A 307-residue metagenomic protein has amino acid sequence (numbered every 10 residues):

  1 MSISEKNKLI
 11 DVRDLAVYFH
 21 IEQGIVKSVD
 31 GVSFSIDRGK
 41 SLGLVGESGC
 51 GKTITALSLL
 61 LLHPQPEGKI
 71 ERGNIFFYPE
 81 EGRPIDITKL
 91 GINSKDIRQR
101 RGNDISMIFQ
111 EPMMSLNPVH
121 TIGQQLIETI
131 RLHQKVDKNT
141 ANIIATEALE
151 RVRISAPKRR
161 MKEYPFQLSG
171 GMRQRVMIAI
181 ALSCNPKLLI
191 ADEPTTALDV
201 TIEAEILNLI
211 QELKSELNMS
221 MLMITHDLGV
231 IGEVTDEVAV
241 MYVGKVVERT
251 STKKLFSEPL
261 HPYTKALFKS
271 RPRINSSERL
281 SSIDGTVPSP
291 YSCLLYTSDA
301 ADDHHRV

Functional and structural regions predicted by a protein language model:
I3-K8, P84-I87, S155-K158, S251-S298: Short catalytic/signature loops enriched in Gly
L44-E47, I190-P194, L198-R279: P-loop NTP-binding/switch modules centered on Walker-like glycine-rich loops
F76-Y78, N139-R159, F268: Conserved ABC ATPase "signature" region
E81-S106, L132, K254-P259, P290-S292: ABC ATPase NBD coupling module
S183-K187: A short, proline-enriched helix->beta-strand linker immediately N-terminal to the Walker B motif in ABC-type P-loop
Y296-V307: Single conserved hydrophobic/aromatic residue that forms the stacking wall/gate of nucleotide- or nucleobase-binding
